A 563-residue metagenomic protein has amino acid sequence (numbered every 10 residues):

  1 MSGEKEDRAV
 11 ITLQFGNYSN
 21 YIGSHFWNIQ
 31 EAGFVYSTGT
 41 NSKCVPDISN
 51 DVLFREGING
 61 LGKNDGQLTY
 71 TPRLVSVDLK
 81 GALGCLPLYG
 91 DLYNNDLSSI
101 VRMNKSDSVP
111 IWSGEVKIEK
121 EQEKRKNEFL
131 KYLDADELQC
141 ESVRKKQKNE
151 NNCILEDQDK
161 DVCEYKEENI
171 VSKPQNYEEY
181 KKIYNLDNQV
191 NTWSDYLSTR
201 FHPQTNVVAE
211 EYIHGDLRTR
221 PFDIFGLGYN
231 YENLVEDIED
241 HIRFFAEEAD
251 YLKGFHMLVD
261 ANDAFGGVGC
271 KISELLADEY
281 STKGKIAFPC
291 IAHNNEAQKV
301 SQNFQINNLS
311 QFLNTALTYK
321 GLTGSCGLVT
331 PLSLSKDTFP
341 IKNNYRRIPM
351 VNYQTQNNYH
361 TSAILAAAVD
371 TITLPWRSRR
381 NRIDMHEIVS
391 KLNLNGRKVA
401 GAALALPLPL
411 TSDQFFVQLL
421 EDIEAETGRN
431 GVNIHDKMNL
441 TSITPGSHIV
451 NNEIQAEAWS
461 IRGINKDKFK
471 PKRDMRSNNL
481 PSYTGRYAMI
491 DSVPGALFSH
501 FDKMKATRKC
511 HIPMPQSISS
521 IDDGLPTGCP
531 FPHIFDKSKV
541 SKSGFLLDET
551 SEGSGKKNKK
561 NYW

Functional and structural regions predicted by a protein language model:
S2-W563: Terminal, contiguous helix-loop blocks that mediate binding/assembly
